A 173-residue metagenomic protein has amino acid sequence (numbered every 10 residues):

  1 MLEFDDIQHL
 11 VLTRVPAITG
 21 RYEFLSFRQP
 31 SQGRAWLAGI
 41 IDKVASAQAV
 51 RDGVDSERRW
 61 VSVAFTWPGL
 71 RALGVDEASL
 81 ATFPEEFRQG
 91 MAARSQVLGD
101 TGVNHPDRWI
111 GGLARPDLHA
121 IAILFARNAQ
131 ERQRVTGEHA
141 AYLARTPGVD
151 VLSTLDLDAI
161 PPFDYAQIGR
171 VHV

Functional and structural regions predicted by a protein language model:
M1-R170: Long, low-complexity, Ser/Thr/Gly/Pro-rich intrinsically disordered segments that act as flexible linkers and assembly
V173: Calmodulin-binding IQ motif helices
